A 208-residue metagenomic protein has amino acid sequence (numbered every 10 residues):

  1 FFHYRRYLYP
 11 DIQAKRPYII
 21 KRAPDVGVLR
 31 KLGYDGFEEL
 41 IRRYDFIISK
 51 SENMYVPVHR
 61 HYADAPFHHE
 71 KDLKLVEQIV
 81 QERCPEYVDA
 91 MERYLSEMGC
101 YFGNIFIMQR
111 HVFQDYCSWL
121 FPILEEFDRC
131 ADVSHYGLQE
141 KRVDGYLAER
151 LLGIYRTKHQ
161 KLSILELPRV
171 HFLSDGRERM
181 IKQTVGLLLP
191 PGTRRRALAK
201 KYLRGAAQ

Functional and structural regions predicted by a protein language model:
F1-Q208: ER/Golgi luminal nucleotide-sugar-dependent glycosyltransferases, focusing on the catalytic module
